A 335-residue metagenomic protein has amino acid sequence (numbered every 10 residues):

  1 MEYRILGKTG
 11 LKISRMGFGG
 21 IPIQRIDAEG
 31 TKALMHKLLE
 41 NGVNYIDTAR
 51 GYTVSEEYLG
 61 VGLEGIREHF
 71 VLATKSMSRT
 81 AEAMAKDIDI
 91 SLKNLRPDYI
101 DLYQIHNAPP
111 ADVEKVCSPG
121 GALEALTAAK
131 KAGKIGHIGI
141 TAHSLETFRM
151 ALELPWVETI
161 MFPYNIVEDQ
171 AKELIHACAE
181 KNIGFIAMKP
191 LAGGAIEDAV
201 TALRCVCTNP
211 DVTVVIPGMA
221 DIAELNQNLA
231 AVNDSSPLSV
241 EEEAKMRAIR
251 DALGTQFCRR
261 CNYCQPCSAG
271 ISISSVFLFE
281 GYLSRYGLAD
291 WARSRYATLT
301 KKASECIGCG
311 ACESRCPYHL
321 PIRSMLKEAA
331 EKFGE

Functional and structural regions predicted by a protein language model:
M1-F70: N-terminal binding-site loop/beta-alpha segment at the start of enzyme catalytic domains that lines or forms
E2, L34-M35, Y58-G62, D87-S91 (+6 more regions): A general structural detector for well-ordered alpha-helical segments in enzyme core domains, enriched
L6, F18, I46, L59 (+10 more regions): Conserved, mostly hydrophobic/aromatic
G19, A49, Y103-H106, T141 (+3 more regions): Conserved residues at the C-terminal ends of beta-strands
I26-E29, H36, E40, R79-I186 (+1 more regions): Glycine/proline-rich, positively charged, aromatic-decorated active-site loop/lid region on the catalytic face
L39, V43, E173-A187, L191-E335: Structured C-terminal cap/extension of enzyme domains
N44-A49, A73-T74, G136-G139, T159-P163 (+3 more regions): Short catalytic-loop micro-motif centered on adjacent basic/acidic residues
H69-L72, V157-N165, S236-E242: Short hydrophobic/aromatic-enriched beta-strand-loop microsegments
